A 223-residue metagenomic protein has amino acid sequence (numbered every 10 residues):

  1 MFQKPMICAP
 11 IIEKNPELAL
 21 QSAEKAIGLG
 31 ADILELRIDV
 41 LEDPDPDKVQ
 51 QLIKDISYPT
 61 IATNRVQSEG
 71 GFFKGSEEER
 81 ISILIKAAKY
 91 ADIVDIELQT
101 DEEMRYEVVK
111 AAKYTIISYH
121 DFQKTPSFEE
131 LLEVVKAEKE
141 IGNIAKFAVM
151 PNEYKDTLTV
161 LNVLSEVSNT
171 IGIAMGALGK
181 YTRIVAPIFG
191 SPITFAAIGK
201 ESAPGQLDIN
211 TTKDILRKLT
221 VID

Functional and structural regions predicted by a protein language model:
M1, E24-L29, D45-S57, I85-K89 (+3 more regions): Acidic (Asp/Glu)-rich catalytic clusters
M1-G71: Conserved N-terminal beta1-alpha1 strand-loop-helix module at the mouth
P10-I12, I33-E42, L84, Y90-M104 (+3 more regions): Catalytic beta/alpha-barrel core
K14-I27, G75-K86, P126-A137: Short, acidic/polar
P16, V40-K54, E97-A112, P126-E130 (+2 more regions): Active-site-adjacent beta->alpha loops and helix N-cap segments on the catalytic face of soluble alpha/beta enzymes
G30-D32, S57-Y58, A88-I93, V109-I117 (+3 more regions): Glycine-enriched alpha-helix->loop->beta-strand junction motifs that scaffold or abut catalytic
I53, T60-E103: Glycine/small-residue-rich loop that forms an oxyanion/phosphate-binding "nest" at active or ligand-binding sites
K155-T159, L164-D223: C-terminal alpha-helical cap/extension of soluble enzyme domains
